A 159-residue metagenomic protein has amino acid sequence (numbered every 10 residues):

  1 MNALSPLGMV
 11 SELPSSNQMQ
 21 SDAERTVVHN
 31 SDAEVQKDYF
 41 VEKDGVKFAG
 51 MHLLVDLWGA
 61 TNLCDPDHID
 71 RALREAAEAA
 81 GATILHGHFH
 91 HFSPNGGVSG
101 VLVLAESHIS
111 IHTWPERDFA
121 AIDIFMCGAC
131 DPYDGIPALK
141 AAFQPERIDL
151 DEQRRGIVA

Functional and structural regions predicted by a protein language model:
M1-A159: Polybasic/polar functional segments that serve as interface/processing modules
